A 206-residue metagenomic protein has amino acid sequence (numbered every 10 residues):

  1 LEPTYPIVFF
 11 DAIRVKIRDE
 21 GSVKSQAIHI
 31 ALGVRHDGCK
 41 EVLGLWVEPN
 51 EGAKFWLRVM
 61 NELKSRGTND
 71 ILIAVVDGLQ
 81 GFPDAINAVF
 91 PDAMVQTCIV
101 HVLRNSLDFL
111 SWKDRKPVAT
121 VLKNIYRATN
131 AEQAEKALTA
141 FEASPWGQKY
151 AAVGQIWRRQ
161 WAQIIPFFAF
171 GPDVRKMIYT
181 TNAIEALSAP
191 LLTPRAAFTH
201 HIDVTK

Functional and structural regions predicted by a protein language model:
L1-V76, Q80, D84-A85, V89-D92 (+2 more regions): RNase H-like nuclease fold core
I7, S25, N50-L57, V76-P83 (+9 more regions): Amphipathic alpha-helical transducer elements in NTP-driven molecular machines
V34, E62-R66, A88-D92, N105 (+6 more regions): Conserved, well-folded catalytic cores of nucleic-acid-processing and energy-transducing macromolecular machines
H36, W46-W56, N61-S65, L110-P117 (+2 more regions): A detector of single, family-specific signature residues that are central to catalytic or substrate-handling motifs
E41-G44, T68-D70, A119-Y126, L138: Short acidic, glycine/Ser/Thr-rich loop/turn "cap" segments at secondary-structure junctions
W46-P49, L72, V76, A93 (+6 more regions): Hydrophobic alpha-helical scaffolding
I73-Q80, A85-K123: Conserved beta-strand -> loop -> alpha-helix junction used to position metal-binding or nucleic-acid-contacting
R127-K206: Acidic/histidine-rich catalytic cores and adjacent linkers of DNA breakage/strand-transfer/modification proteins
